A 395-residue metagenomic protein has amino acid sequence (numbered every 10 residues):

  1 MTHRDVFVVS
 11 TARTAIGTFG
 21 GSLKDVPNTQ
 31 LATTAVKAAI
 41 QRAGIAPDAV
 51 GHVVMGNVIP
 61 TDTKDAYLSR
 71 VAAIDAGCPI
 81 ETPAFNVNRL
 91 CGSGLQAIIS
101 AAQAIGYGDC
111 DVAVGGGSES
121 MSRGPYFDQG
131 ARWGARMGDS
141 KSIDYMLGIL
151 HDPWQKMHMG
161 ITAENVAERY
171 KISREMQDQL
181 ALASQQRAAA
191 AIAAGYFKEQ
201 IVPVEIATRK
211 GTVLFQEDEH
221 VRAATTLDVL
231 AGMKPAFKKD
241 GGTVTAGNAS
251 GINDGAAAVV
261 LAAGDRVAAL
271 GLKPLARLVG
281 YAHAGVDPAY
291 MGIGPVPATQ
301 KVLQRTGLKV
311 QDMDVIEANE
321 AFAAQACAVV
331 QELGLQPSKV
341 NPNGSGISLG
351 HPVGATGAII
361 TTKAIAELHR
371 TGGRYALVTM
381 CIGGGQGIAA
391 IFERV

Functional and structural regions predicted by a protein language model:
M1-V26, A38, L227-I293, P297 (+4 more regions): Condensing-enzyme catalytic core mediating Claisen C-C bond formation in acyl metabolism
M1-V58, D62-A72, A76, P83 (+5 more regions): Conserved active-site "lid/cap" helical segment
F7, R13-T14, K24-T29, T33 (+3 more regions): N-terminal extracellular/periplasmic Venus flytrap/periplasmic-binding protein-like
N57-V112, P153-H158, A224-G251, E332-I359 (+2 more regions): Conserved catalytic cysteine-centered active-site region of acyl-thioester-dependent Claisen-condensing enzymes
R89-E119, A167-Y196, A258-D265, V330 (+2 more regions): Active-site-proximal alpha-helical scaffold in enzymes
G106, D111-N165: Flexible glycine-/small-residue-enriched beta->alpha junction loops that bind anionic phosphate/pyrophosphate groups
I161-E164, F197-Q200, T208, V279-S348: Active-site pocket-lining segment
